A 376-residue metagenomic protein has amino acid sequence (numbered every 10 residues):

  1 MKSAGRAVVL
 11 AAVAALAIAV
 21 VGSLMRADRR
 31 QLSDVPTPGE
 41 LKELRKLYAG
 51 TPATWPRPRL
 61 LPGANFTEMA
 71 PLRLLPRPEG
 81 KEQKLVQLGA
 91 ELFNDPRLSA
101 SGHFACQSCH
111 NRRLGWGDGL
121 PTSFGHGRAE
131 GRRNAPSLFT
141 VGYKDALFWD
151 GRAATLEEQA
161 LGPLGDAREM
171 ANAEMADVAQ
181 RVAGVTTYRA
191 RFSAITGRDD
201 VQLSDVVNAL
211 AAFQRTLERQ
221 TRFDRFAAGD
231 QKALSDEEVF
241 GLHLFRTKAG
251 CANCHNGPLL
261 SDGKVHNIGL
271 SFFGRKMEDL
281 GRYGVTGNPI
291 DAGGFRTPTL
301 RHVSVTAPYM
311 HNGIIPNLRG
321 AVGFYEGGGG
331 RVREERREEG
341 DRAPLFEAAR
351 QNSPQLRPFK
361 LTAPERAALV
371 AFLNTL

Functional and structural regions predicted by a protein language model:
K2-L376: Periplasmic c-type cytochrome electron-transfer domains
